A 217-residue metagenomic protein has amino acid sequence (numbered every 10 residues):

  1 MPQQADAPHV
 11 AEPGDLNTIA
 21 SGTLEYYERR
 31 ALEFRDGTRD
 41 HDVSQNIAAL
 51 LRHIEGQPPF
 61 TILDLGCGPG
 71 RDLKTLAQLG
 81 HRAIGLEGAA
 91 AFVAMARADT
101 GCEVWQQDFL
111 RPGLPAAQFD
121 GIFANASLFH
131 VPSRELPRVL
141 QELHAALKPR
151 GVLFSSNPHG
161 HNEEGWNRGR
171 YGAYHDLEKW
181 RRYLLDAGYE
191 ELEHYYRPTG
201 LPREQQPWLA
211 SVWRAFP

Functional and structural regions predicted by a protein language model:
P2-Q57: Conserved class I S-adenosyl-L-methionine
P58-G68: Conserved class I S-adenosyl-L-methionine
P69-R111: Class I SAM-dependent methyltransferase SAM/SAH-binding core
L110-I122: A short acidic, Gly/Pro-enriched loop at the edge of an enzyme's catalytic core that lines a small-molecule cofactor
P137-P149: A short glycine-rich, Lys/Arg-flanked "PGG" loop and its adjoining helix->strand segment in the class I
R150-N157: Conserved beta-strand signature within the Rossmann-like core of class I S-adenosyl-L-methionine
E163-K179: Acceptor-substrate binding/catalytic loop of class I
T199-P217: Core SAM-dependent methyltransferase catalytic element
